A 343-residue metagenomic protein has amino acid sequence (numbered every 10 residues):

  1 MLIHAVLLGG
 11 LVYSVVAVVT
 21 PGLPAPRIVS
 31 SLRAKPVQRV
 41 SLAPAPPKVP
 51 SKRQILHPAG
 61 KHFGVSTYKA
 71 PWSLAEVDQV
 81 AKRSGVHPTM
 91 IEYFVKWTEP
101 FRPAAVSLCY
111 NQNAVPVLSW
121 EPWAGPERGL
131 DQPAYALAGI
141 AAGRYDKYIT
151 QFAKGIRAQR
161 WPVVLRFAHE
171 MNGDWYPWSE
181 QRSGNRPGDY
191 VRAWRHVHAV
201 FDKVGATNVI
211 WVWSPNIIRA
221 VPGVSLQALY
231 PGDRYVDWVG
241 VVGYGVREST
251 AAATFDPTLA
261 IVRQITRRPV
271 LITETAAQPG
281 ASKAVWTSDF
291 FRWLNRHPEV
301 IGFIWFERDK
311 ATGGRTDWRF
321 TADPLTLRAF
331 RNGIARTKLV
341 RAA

Functional and structural regions predicted by a protein language model:
S14-E99: Boundary/entry segment of secreted carbohydrate-active catalytic domains
L23-R27, Q54-A70, T273-A343: Substrate-binding cleft of secreted/luminal carbohydrate-active enzymes
V65, W194-V224, R267-A281, G302-R308: Aromatic-lined carbohydrate-recognition surfaces of secreted/lumenal glycan-active proteins
Y68-A75, E92-S107, A124-E127, I140-Y148 (+4 more regions): Acidic-and-aromatic substrate-binding clefts and catalytic sites of carbohydrate-active enzymes
V77-V86, P100-L118, Q151-R160, A228-R234 (+2 more regions): Acidic (Asp/Glu)-rich catalytic clusters
I91, L165, D237-V239, E274 (+1 more regions): Conserved, mostly hydrophobic/aromatic
A104-E121, R234-A281: Glycoside hydrolase catalytic-domain groove-lining segments
A104-V209, F306, W318-T321, L325 (+2 more regions): Substrate-binding cleft of extracellular glycoside hydrolase catalytic domains
